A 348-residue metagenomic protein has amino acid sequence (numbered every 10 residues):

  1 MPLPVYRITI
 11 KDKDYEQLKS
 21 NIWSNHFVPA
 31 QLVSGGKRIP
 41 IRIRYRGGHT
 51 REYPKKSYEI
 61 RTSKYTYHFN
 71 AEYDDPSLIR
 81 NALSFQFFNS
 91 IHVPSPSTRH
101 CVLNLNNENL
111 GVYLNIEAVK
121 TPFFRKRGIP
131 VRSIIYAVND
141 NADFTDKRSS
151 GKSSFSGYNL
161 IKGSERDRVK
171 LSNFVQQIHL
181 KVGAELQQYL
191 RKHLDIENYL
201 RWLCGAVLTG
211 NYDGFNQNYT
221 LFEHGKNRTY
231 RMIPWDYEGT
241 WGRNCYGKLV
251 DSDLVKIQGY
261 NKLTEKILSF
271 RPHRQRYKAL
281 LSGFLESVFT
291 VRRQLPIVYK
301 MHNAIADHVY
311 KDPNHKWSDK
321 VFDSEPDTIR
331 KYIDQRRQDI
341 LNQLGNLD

Functional and structural regions predicted by a protein language model:
M1-N89: Conserved NTP-binding catalytic cores of kinases and kinase-like/nucleotidyltransferase enzymes across multiple kinase
I8, R51-Y58, T66-G163: ATP-binding pocket architecture of kinase catalytic cores
D12, G47, K64, A71-Y73 (+7 more regions): Short, flexible loop/turn elements at secondary-structure junctions
K19-S20, R44, R125-G128, N218-Y219 (+2 more regions): Short, solvent-exposed loop/turn and secondary-structure capping segments
D74-A82, I161-V169, L194, L268-P272 (+2 more regions): Soluble non-cytosolic domains of exported or imported proteins
V102, N211, N216-H224: Catalytic-loop signature of eukaryotic-like protein kinases
T121-L208, F284: ATP-dependent phospho-/nucleotidyl transfer catalytic cores
H179-G210, H224-P234, E238-D348: Middle-to-C-terminal accessory/interaction subdomains
